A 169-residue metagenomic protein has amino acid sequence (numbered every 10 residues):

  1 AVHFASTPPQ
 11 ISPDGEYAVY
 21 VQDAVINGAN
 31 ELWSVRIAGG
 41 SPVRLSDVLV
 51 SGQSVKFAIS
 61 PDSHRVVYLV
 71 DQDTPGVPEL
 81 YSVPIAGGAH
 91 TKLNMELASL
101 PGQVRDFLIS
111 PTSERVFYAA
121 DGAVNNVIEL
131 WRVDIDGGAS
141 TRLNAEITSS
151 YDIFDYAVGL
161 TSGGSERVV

Functional and structural regions predicted by a protein language model:
A1-A5, R36-Q53, P84-Q103, V133-F154: Multi-bladed beta-propeller domains
A1-V2, L32, S165-V169: Low-complexity/repetitive intrinsically disordered segments
Q10, A58, L108, A157-G159: Conserved beta-strand position repeated across blades of beta-propeller domains
P13-D14, P61-D62, P111-T112, L160-G164: Residue-level detector of Asp-centered blade-edge/turn motifs that repeat once per structural unit in beta-propeller
Y17-V21, R65-L69, R115-A119, R167-V169: Residue position within the beta-strands of beta-propeller blades
N27-W33, P75-Y81, N125-W131: Structural motif
